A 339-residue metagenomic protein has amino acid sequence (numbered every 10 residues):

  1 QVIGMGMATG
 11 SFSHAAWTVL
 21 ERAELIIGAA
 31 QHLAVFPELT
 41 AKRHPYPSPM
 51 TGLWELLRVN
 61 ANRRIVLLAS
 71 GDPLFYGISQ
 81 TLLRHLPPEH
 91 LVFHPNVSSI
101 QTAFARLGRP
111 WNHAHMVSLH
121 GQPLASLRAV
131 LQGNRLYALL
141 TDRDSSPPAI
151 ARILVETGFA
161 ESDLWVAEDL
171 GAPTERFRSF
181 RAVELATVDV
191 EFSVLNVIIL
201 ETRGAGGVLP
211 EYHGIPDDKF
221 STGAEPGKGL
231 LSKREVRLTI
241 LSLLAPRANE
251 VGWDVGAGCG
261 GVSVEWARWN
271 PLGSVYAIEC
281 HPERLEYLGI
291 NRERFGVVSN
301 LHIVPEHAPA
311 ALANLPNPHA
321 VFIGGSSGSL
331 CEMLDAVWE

Functional and structural regions predicted by a protein language model:
Q1-V2, H14-A15, R63-I65, R135-G229: A contiguous loop/helix-start segment that scaffolds small-molecule binding in enzyme catalytic cores
Q1-V97, Q101-T102, Q122-L124, L272-H281 (+2 more regions): Class I S-adenosyl-L-methionine
S99-R135, D142: Short, glycine-/small-residue-rich phosphate/pyrophosphate-handling segment
L231-A248: Conserved alpha-helix/loop element of class I SAM-dependent methyltransferases that forms part of the SAM/SAH-binding
N249-G258: Conserved class I S-adenosyl-L-methionine
C259-L272: Conserved SAM-binding loop of SAM-dependent methyltransferases across substrates and taxa, primarily the Class I
E279-R284, G325-S326: Short beta->alpha hinge that forms the Motif I/post-I loop of the SAM-binding pocket
C331-E339: A short glycine-rich, Lys/Arg-flanked "PGG" loop and its adjoining helix->strand segment in the class I
